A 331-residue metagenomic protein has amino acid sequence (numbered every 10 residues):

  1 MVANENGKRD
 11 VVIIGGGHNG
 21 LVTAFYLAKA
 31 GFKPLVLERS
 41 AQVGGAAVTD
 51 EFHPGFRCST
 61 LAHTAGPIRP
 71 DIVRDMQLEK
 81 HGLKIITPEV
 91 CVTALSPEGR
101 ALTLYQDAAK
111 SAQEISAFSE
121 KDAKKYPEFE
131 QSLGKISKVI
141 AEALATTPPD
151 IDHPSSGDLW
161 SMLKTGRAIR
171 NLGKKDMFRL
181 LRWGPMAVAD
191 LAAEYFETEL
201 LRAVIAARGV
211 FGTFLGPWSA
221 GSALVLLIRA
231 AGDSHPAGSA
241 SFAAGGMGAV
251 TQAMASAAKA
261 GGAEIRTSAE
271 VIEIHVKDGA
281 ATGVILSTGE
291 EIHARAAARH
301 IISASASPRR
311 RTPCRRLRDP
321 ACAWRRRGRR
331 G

Functional and structural regions predicted by a protein language model:
A3-D152: N-terminal glycine-rich phosphate/pyrophosphate-binding loop and immediately adjacent elements
K8-D10, A244, S268: Phosphate-coordination loops involved in phosphoryl transfer and adenosine-cofactor binding
D10, T282, R295: Conserved acidic residues
G20, Q42-A46, F211-F214, E273-H275 (+1 more regions): Flexible loop/turn segments at secondary-structure boundaries
L37-E38, I86, A203-I205, T267 (+3 more regions): General beta-strand structural signal in soluble alpha/beta enzymes
G134-G261: Active-site/ligand-binding neighborhood in enzyme catalytic cores
A240-A253, A260-G261, I274, I285-G331: Glycine-rich loop(s) and the adjacent beta-strand/alpha-helix scaffold that form part
T267-A281: A conserved short coil-to-beta-strand element within the FAD-binding core of flavoproteins
